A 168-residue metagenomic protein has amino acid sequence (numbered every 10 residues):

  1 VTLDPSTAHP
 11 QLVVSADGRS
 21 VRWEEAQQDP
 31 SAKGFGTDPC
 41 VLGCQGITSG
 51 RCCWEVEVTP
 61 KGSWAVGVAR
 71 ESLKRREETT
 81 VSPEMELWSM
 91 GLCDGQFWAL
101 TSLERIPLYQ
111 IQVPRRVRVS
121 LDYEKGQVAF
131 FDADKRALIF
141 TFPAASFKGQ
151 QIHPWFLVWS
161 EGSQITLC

Functional and structural regions predicted by a protein language model:
V1-C168: Beta-rich ligand-recognition domains in immune and ubiquitin systems
